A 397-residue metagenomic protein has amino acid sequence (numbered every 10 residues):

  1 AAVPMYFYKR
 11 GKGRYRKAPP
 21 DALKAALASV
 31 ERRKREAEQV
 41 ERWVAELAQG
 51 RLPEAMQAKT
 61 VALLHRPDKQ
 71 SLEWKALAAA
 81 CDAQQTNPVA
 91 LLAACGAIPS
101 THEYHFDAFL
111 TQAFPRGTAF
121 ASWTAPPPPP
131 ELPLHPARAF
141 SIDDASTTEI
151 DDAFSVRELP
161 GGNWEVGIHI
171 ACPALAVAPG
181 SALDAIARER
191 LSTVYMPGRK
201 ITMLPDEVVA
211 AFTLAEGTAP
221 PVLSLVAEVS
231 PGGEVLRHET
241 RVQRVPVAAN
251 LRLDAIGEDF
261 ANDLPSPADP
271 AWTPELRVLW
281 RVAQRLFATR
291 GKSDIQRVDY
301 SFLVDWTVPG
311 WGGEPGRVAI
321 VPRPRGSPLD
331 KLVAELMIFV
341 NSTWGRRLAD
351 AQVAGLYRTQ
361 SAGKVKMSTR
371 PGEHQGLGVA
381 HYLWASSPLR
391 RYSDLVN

Functional and structural regions predicted by a protein language model:
A1-P160, A215, L253, G257: OB-fold/S1-family RNA-binding modules
V61-H65, A108-F109, F120-N397: Electropositive polyanion-binding surfaces
